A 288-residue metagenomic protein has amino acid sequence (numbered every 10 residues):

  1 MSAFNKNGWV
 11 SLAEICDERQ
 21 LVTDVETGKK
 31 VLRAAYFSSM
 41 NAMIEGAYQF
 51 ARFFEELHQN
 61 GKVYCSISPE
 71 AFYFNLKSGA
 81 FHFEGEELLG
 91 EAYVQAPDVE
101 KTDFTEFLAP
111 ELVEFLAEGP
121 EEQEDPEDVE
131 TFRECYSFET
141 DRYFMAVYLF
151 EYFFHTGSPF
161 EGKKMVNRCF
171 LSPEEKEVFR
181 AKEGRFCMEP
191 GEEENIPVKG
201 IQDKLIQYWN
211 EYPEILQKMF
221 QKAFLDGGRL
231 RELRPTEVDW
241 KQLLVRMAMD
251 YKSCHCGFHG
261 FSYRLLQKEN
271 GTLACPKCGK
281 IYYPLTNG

Functional and structural regions predicted by a protein language model:
M1-A42: Conserved structural core of kinase catalytic domains
E45-A47, F54-K77, F83-G85: Catalytic-loop of the protein kinase fold
P97-E130: Conserved activation segment of eukaryotic-like protein kinases, specifically the C-terminal portion of the activation
R133-Y136, L149-Q217: Conserved C-lobe activation region of Hanks-type protein kinase-like domains
D141: Conserved catalytic-loop aspartate of Hanks-type protein kinases
Y208-Y212, L216-Q217, F224-E237: A conserved short helix/loop substructure at the end of the activation segment of eukaryotic-like protein kinase domains
P235-V245, M249-G288: Regulatory extensions appended to serine/threonine kinase catalytic cores
